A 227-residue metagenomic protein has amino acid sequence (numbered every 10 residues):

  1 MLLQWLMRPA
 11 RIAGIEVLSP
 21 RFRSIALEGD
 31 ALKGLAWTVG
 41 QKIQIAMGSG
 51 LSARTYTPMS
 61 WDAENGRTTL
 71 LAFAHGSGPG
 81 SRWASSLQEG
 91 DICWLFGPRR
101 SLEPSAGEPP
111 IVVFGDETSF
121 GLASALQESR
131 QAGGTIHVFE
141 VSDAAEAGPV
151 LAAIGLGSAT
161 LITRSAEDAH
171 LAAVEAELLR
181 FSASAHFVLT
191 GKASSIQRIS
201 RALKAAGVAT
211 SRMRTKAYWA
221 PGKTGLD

Functional and structural regions predicted by a protein language model:
M1-D227: Extended, composition-driven regions rather than compact fold-specific motifs
